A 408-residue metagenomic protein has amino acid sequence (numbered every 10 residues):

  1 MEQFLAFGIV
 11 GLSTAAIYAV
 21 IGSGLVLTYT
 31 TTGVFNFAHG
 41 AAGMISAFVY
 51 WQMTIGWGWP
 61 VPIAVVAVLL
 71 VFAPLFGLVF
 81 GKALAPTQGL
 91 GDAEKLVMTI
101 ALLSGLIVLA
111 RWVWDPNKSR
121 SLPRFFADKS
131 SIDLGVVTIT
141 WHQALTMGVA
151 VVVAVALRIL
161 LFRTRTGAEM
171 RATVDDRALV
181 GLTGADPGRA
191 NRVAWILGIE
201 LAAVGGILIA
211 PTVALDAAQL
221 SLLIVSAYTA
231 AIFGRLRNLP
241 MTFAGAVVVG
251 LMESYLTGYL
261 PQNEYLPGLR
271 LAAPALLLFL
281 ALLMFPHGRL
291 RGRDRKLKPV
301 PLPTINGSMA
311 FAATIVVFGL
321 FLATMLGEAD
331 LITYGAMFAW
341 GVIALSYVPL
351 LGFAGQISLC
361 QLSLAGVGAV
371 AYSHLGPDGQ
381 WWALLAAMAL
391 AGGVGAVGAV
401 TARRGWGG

Functional and structural regions predicted by a protein language model:
E2-A6, V49-G56, I209-A210, A230-F233 (+1 more regions): Interhelical loop and adjacent transmembrane-helix boundary motif in polytopic membrane transport permeases
Q3-G56, L78-E94, I232-P240, T324-P377 (+2 more regions): Single transmembrane alpha-helix segments in multi-pass membrane proteins
L5-A15, P60-P62, L134-A156, A214 (+3 more regions): Loop-to-helix entry region at the N-terminal start of transmembrane alpha-helices in multi-pass membrane transporters
V10, T14-A15, T138-L215, L239-A244 (+1 more regions): Helix-loop-helix "hairpin" substructures at the membrane interface of multi-pass membrane proteins
G24, V113, N117-K118, D175-L182 (+2 more regions): Cytosolic-side transmembrane-helix boundaries in multi-pass membrane proteins
A42, T87-R111, L220-I232, A244-V249 (+4 more regions): Pore- or pathway-lining transmembrane helices of multi-pass membrane proteins that form conduits for solutes/ions
G43, N117-S130, L290-D294: Peri-membrane helix termini and adjoining interfacial loops of integral membrane proteins
G58-L103, L109, A244-V249, E253 (+2 more regions): Alpha-helical transmembrane segments within multi-pass membrane transporters and channels
